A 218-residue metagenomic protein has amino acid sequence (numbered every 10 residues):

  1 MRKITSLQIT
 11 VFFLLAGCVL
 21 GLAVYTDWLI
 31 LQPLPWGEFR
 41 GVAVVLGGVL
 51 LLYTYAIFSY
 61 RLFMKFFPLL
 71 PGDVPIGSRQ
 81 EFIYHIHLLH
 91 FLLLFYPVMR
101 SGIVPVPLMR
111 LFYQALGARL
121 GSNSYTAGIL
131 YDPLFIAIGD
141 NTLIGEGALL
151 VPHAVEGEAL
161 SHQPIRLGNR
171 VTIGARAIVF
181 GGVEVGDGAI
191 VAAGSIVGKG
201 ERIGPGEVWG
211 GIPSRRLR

Functional and structural regions predicted by a protein language model:
M1-R110, Q114: Terminal amphipathic alpha-helical/low-complexity segments used for targeting or macromolecular assembly
R2-T5, P35-F39, N123, N169 (+2 more regions): Serine/threonine-rich low-complexity intrinsically disordered regions
L52, A56, L108, L116 (+3 more regions): Broad hydrophobic/π-residue packing in well-ordered secondary structure
L94-V151, G157-E158, Q163-I165, A177 (+1 more regions): Left-handed beta-helix
E146-G147, P152, E158-R218: Glycine-rich hexapeptide-repeat left-handed beta-helix
